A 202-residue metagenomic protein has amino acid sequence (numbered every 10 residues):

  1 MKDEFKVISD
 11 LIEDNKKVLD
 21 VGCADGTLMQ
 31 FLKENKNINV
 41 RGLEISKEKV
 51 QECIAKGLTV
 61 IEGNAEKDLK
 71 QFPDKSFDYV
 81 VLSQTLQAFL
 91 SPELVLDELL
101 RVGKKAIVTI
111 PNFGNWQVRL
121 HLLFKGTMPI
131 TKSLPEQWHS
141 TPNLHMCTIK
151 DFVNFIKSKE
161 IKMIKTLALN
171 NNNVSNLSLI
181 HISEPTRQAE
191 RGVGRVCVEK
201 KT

Functional and structural regions predicted by a protein language model:
M1-N15: Conserved alpha-helix/loop element of class I SAM-dependent methyltransferases that forms part of the SAM/SAH-binding
G22-A24: Class I SAM-dependent methyltransferase "Motif I" SAM/SAH-binding loop
T27, F31-D68: Class I SAM-dependent methyltransferase SAM/SAH-binding core
K70-Y79: A short acidic, Gly/Pro-enriched loop at the edge of an enzyme's catalytic core that lines a small-molecule cofactor
Y79-S91: A short SAM/SAH-binding and catalytic strip from SAM-dependent methyltransferases
E93-R101, K105-L179, S183, R187: S-adenosyl-L-methionine-dependent methyltransferase catalytic module, highlighting the catalytic core
I180-R191, R195-T202: Single conserved hydrophobic/aromatic residue that forms the stacking wall/gate of nucleotide- or nucleobase-binding
